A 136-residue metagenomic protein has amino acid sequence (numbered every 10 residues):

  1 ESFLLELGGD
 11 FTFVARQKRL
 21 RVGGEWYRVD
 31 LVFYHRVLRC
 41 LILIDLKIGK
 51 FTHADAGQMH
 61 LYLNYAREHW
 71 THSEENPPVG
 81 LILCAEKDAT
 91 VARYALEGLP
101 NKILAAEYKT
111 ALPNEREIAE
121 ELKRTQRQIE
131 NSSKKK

Functional and structural regions predicted by a protein language model:
E1-K136: Charged, terminal alpha-helix-loop-beta segments that serve as non-catalytic nucleic-acid engagement and/or assembly
